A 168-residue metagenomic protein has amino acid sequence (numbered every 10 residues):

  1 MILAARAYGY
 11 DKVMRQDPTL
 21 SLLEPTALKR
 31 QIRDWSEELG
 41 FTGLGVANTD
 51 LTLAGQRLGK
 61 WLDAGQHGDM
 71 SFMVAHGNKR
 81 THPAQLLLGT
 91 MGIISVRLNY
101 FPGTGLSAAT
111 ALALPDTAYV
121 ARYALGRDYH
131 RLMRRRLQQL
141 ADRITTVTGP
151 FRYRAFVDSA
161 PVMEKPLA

Functional and structural regions predicted by a protein language model:
M1-V13: N-terminal amphipathic/basic-hydrophobic helices that include classical n-h-c signal peptides and signal-anchor
V13-A168: Auxiliary alpha/beta "docking" domains used to position bulky ligands
